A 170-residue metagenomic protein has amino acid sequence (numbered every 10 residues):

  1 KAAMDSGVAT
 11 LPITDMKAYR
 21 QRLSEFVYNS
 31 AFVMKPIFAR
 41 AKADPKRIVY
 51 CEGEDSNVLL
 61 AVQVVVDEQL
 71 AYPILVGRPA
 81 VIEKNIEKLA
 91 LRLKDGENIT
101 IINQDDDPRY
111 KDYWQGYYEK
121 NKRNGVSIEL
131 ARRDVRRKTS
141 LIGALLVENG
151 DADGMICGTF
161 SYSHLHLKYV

Functional and structural regions predicted by a protein language model:
K1-G158: Contiguous, glycine/small-aliphatic-enriched amphipathic segments in soluble metabolic enzymes
G154, S163-V170: A contiguous, basic/glycine-rich beta-loop/short-helix subdomain that forms a polymer-engagement track
